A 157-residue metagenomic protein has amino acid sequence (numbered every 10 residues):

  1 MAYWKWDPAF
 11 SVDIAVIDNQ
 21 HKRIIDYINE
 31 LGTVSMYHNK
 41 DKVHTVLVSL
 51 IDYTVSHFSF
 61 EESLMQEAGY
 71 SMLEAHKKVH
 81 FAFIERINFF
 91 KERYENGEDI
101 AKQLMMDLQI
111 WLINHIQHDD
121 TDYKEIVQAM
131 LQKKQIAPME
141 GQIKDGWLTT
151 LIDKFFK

Functional and structural regions predicted by a protein language model:
M1-K157: Small-residue-biased structural context
